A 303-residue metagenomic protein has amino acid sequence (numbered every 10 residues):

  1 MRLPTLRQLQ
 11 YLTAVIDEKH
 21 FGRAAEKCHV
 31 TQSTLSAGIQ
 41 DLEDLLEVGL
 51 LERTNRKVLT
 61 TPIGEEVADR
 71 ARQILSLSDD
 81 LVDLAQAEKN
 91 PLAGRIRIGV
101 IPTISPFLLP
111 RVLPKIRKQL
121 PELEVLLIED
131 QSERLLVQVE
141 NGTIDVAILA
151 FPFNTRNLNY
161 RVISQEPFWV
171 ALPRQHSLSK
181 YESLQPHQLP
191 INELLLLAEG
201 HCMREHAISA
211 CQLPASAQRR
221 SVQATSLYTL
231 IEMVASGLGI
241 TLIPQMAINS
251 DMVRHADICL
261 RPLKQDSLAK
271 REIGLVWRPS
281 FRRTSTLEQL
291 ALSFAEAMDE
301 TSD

Functional and structural regions predicted by a protein language model:
T13-T34: Short helix-boundary/capping micro-motifs
E43-T60: A short LG(V/I)-centered, amphipathic sequence patch enriched for acidic residue(s) preceding the LG motif
L45-L46, V67-K89, L290, F294: Alpha-helical linker/hinge and terminal dimerization helices associated with HTH transcriptional regulators
A93-R156, A224: Central regulatory/effector-binding core of bacterial HTH transcription factors
L108, C259-S302: A late-sequence structural motif
Q131-I144, L149-A150, G200-R261: Hydrophobic hinge/microswitch elements
T155-V162, E166, Y181, Q188 (+1 more regions): Beta-alpha-beta core module
E193-P214, R283-S293, A297-T301: Secondary-structure junction motif
